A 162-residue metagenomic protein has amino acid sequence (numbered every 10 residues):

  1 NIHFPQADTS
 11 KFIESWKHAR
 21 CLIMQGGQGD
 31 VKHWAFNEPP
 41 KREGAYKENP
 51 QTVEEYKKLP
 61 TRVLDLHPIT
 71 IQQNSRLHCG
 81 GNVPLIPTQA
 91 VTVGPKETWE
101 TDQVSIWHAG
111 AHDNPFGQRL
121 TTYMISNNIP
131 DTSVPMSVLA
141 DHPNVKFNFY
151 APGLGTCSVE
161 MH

Functional and structural regions predicted by a protein language model:
N1-H3, D8-H162: Conserved phosphate- and dinucleotide-binding cores of soluble alpha/beta proteins, encompassing both enzyme active
